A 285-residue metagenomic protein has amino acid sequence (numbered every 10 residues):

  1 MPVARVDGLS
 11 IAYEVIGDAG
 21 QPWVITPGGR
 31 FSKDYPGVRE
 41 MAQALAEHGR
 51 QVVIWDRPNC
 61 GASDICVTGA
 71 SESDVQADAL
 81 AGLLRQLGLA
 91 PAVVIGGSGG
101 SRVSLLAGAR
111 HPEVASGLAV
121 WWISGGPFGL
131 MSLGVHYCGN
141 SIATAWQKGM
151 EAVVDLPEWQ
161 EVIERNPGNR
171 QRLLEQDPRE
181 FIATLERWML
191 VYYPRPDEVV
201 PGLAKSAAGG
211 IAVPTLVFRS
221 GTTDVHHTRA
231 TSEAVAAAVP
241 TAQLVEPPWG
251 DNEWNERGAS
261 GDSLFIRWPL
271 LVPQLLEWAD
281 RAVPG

Functional and structural regions predicted by a protein language model:
G8-D64: Conserved HGGG/HGGXW glycine-rich cap/lid loop of the alpha/beta-hydrolase fold
D74-A92: Conserved acidic catalytic loop of the alpha/beta-hydrolase fold
G96-S98: Conserved alpha/beta-hydrolase "nucleophile elbow" surrounding the catalytic nucleophile
R102-L105, A109-W146: Flexible "cap/lid" loop of the alpha/beta hydrolase fold
N169-A204: Hydrophobic, aromatic-rich cap/lid helix
I211, V217-R219: Short beta-strand/loop motif that positions the catalytic acidic residue of the alpha/beta-hydrolase fold
D224-T231: Conserved alpha/beta-hydrolase "acid-adjacent" motif
T241-G285: Catalytic active-site module of serine/aspartate enzymes centered on a nucleophile-bearing elbow/loop
